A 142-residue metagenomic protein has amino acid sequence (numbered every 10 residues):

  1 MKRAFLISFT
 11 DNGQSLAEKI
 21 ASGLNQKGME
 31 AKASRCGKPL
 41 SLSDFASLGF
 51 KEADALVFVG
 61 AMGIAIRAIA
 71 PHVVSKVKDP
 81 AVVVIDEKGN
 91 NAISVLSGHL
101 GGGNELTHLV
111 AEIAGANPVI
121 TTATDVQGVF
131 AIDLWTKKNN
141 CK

Functional and structural regions predicted by a protein language model:
M1-K32, C36: N-terminal basic/disordered segments at the start of proteins
M1-R3, E52-A55, V77-A81, E87-N90 (+1 more regions): Short coil/turn connectors at secondary-structure junctions
A4, S8, A81, N91 (+2 more regions): N-terminal loops that bind phosphate or other acidic moieties and the adjacent beta-alpha structural core
G13-A17, I64-A68, G103: Short glycine/serine/threonine-rich phosphate/pyrophosphate-binding segments that cradle anionic phosphate groups
K32-C36, V57-G60, V84-I85, P118-T122: General beta-strand structural signal in soluble alpha/beta enzymes
L42-A65: Short, structured active-site "lid" loops
R67-K78: Short Gly/Thr/Asp-enriched flexible loops that form oxyanion-binding sites at enzyme active sites
G101-K142: Internal alpha/beta core interface subdomains
